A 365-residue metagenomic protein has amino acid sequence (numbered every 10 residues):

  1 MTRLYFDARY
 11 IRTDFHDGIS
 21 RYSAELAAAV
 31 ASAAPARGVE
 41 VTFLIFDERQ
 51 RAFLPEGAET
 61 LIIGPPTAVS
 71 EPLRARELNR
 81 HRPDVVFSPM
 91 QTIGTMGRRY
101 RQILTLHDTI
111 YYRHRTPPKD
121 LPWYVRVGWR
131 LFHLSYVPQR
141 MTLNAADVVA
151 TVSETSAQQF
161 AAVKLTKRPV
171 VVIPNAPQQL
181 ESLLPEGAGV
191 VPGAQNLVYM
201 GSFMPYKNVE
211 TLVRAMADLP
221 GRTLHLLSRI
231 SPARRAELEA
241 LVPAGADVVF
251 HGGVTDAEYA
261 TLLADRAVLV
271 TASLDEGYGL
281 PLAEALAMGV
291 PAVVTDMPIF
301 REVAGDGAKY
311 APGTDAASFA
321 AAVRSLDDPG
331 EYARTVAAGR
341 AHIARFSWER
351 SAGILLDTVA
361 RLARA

Functional and structural regions predicted by a protein language model:
M1-A365: Carbohydrate transferase catalytic cores enriched for Leloir-type hexosyltransferases
